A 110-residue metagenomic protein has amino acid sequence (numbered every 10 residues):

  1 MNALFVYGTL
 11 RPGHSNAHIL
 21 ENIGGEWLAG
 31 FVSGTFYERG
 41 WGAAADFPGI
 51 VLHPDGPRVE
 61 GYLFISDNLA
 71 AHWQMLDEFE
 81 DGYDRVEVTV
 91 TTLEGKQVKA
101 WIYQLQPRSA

Functional and structural regions predicted by a protein language model:
M1-A110: Glycine-aromatic micro-motifs
